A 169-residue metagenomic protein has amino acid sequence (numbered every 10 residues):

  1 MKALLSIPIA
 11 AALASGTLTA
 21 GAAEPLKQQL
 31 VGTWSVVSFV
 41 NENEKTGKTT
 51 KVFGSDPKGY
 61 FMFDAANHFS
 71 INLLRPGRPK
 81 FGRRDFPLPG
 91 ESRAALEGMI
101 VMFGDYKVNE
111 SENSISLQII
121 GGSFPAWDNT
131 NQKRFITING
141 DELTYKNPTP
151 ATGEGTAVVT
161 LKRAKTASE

Functional and structural regions predicted by a protein language model:
M1-P8: Bacterial N-terminal signal peptides that target proteins for export
I9, G16, A20-E169: Lipid interaction determinants
